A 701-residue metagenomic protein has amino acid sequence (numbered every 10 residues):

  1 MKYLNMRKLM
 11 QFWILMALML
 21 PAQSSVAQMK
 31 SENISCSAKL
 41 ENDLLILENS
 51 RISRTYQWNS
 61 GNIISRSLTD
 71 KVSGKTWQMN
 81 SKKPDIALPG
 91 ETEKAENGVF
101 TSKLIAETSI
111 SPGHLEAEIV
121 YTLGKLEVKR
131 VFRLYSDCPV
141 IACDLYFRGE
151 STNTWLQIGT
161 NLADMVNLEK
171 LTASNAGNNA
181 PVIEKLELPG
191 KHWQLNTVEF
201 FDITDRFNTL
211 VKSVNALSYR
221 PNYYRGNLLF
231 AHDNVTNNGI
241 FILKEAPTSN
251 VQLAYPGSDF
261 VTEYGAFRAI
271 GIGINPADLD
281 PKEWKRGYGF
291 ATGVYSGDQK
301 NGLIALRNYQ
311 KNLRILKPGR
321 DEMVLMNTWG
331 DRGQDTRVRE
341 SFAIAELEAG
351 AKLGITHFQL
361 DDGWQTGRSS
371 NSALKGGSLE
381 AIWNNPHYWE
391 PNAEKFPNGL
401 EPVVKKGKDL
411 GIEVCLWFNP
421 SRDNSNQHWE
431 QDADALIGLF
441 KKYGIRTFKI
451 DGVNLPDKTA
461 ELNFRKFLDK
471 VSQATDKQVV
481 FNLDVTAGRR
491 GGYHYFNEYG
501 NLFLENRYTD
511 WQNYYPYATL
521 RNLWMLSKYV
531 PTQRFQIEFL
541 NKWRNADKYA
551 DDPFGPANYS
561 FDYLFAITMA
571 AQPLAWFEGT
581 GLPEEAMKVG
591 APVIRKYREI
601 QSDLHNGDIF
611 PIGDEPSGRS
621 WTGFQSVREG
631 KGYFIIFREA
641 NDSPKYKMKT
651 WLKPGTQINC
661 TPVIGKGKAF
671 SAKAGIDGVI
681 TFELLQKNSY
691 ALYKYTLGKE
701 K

Functional and structural regions predicted by a protein language model:
M1-K30: Bacterial Sec-dependent N-terminal signal peptides
M29-N308, K647-T650, Q657-I676, T681-L684 (+1 more regions): N-terminal accessory beta-strand-rich subdomains and adjacent acidic, glycine-rich linkers that precede catalytic cores
N49-S50, L68, A277, K282-E283 (+3 more regions): Active-site-proximal substrate-binding groove within the catalytic cores of carbohydrate-active enzymes
R51, L145, K282, M326 (+6 more regions): Conserved, mostly hydrophobic/aromatic
D137-C138, A349-K352, K442: Alpha-helix termination/capping residues and helix-transition junctions
Q299-A349, L353-H357, D361, T366: An acidic-aromatic substrate-binding cleft motif
Q359-D547, P553, N558, Y563: Aromatic- and carboxylate-enriched substrate-binding clefts and catalytic-loop regions of carbohydrate-active enzymes
